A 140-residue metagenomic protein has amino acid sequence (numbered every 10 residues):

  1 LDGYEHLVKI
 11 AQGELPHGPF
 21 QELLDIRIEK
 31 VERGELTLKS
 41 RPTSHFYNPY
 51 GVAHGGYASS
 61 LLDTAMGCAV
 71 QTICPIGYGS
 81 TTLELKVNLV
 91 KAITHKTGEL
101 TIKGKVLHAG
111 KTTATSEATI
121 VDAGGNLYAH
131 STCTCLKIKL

Functional and structural regions predicted by a protein language model:
L1-L140: Terminal targeting signals and extreme-terminal segments of soluble enzymes
